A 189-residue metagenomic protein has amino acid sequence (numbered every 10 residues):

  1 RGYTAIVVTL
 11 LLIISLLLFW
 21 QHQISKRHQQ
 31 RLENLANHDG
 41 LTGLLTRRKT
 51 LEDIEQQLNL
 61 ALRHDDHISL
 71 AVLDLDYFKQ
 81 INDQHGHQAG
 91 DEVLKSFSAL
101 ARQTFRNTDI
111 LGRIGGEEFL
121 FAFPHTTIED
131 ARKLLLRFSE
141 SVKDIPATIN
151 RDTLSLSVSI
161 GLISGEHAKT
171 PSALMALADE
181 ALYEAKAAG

Functional and structural regions predicted by a protein language model:
G2-G40, R48-N59, D109-I110, A122: Signal-transducing coiled-coil linker helices
E33-E52, L73-H87, K95: Conserved nucleotide-binding and Mg2+-coordinating catalytic segments in signaling enzymes
D53-H85, A101, G112: Active-site-proximal structural segments of metal-dependent nucleotidyl cyclase/transferase enzymes
F78, F97, L111-I114, F119 (+2 more regions): Hydrophobic framework residues that shape the active-site pocket of cyclic nucleotide turnover catalytic cores
H87, I128-L136, N150, I163-G189: Catalytic-core segments of nucleotide cyclases and related cyclic-nucleotide turnover enzymes
V93, L120-E140: Short helix/loop segment flanking the catalytic signature motif in cyclic-nucleotide metabolism enzymes
Q103-T108, E140-D152, L182-E184, A188: Short catalytic/binding micro-motifs of nucleotide second-messenger systems
R113, A131, V142-V158: Catalytic core regions of nucleotide second-messenger enzymes
